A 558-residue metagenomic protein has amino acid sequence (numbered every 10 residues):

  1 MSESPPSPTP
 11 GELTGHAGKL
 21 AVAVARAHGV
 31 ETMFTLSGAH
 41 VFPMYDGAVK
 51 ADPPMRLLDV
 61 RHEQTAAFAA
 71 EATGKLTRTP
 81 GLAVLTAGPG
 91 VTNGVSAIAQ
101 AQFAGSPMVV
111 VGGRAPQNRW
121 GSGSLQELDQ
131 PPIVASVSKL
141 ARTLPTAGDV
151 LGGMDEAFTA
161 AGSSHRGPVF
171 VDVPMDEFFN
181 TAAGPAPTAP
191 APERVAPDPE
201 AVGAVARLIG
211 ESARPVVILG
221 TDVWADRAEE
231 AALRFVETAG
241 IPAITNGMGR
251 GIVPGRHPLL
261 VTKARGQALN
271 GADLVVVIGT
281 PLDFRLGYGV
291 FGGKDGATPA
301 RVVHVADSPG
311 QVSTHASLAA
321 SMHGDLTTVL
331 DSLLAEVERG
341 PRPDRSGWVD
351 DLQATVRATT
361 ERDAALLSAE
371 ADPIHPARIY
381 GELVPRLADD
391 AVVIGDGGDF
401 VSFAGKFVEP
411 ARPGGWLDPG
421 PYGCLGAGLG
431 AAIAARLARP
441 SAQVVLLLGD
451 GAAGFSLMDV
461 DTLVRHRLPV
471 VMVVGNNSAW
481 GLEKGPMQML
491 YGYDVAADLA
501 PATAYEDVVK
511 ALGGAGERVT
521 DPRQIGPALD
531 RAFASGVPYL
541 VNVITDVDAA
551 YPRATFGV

Functional and structural regions predicted by a protein language model:
S2-E12, G148, G184-A186, P299-G397 (+2 more regions): Phosphate/pyrophosphate-binding active-site segments
G18-V22, R26-V30, L36-V49, A354-A435 (+1 more regions): Active-site diphosphate/adenylate-binding microenvironment
K19-V30, A72-R78, Q102, A160-S164 (+6 more regions): Glycine-rich phosphate/diphosphate-binding loops that line cofactor/substrate pockets in enzymes
F42-Q117, R265, G271-D283, S402-W480: Thiamine diphosphate
K75, T221-V303, V401, P410-A442 (+4 more regions): Glycine-rich, anion-gripping cofactor-binding loops and their flanking helix/strand elements in enzyme active sites
G112-G153, M175, T245-D351: Glycine-rich, acidic loop regions that bind phosphate or pyrophosphate groups
G121-Q126, L269, S313-H315, S321-H323 (+3 more regions): Thiamine diphosphate
L128, L144, E156, A160-E211 (+1 more regions): Conformationally flexible catalytic loops at phosphate/diphosphate-handling active centers
